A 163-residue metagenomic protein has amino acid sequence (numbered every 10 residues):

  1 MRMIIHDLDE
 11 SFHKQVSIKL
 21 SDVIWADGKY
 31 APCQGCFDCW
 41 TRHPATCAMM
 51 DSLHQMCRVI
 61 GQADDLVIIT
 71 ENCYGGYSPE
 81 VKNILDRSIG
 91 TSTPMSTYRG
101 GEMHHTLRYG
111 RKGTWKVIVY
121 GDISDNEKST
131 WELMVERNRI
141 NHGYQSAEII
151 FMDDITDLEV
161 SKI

Functional and structural regions predicted by a protein language model:
M1-T93, I140, L158-S161: N-terminal beta1-alpha1-beta2 submodule of the flavodoxin-like/Rossmannoid cofactor-binding fold
R2-M3, W115-V117: Conserved hydrophobic helix-helix packing surfaces used for dimerization/oligomerization
I5-D9, Y120-I123, M152-D154: Structural motif
I68-T70, V117-Y120: Conserved beta-strand segments of the P-loop GTPase G domain that flank and frequently precede/overlap
N72-Y74, G121-N126: Short histidine/acidic/glycine/proline-rich micro-motifs that form metal- and phosphate-coordinating active-site loops
S88-M103, G143-I149: Short, acidic/small-residue loops that bind anionic groups at enzyme active sites
T106-T114: Short, conserved loop/helix-junction motifs that constitute active-site signature segments in enzyme catalytic cores
S124-I163: Glycine-rich phosphate/pyrophosphate-binding loop and the adjoining helix
